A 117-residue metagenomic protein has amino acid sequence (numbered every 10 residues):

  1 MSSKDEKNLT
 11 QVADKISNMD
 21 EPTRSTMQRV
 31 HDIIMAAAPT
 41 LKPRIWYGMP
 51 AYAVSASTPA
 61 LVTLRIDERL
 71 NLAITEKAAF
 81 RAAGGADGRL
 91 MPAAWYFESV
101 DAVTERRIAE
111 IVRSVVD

Functional and structural regions predicted by a protein language model:
M1-D117: Charge-dense, helix-prone N-terminal extensions
